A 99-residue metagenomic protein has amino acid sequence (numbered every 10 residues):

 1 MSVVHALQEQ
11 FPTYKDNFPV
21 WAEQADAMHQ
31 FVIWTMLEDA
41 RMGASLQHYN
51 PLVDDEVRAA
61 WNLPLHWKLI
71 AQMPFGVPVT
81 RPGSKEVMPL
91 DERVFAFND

Functional and structural regions predicted by a protein language model:
M1-D99: Acidic, surface-exposed loops and disordered segments
